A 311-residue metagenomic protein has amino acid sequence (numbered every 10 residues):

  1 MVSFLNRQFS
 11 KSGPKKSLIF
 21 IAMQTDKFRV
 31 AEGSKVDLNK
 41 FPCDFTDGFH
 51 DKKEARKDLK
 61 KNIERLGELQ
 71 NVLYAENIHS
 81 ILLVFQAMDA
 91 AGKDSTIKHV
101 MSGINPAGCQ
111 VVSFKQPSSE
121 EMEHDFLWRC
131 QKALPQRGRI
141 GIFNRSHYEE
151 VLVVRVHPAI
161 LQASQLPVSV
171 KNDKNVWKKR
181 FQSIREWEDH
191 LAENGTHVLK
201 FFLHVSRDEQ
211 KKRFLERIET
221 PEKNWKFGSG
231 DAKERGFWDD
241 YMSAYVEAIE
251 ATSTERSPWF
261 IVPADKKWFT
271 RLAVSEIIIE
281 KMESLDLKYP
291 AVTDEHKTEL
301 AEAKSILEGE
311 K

Functional and structural regions predicted by a protein language model:
I19-K311: Flexible, compositionally biased loop and terminal segments
